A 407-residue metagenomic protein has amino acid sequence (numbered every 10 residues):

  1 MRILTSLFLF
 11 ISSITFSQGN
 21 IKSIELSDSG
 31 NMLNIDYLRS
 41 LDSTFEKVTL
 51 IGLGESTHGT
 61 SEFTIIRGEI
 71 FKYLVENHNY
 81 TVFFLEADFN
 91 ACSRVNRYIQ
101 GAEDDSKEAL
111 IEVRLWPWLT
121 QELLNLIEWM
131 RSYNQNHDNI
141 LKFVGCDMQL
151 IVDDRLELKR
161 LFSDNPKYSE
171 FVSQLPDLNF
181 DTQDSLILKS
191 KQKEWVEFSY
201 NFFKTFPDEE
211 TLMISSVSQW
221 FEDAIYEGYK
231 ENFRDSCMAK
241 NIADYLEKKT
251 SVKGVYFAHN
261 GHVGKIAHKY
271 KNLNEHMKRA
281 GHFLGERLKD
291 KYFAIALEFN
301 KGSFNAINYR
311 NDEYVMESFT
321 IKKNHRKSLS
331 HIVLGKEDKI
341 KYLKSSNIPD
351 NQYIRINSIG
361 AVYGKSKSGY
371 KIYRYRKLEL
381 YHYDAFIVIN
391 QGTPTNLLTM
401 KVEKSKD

Functional and structural regions predicted by a protein language model:
M1-I21: Bacterial Sec-dependent N-terminal signal peptides
Q18-D407: Structured catalytic-domain cores with a bias toward divalent-metal coordination
